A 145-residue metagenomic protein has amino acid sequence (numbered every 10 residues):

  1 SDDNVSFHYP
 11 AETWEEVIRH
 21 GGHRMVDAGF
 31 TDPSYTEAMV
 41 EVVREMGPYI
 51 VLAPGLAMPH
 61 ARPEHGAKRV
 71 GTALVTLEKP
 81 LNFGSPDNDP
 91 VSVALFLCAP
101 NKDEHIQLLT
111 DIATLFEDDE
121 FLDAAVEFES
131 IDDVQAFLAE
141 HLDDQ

Functional and structural regions predicted by a protein language model:
S1-Q145: Cytosolic covalent-transfer regions centered on His/Cys nucleophiles that carry phosphoryl or persulfide groups
